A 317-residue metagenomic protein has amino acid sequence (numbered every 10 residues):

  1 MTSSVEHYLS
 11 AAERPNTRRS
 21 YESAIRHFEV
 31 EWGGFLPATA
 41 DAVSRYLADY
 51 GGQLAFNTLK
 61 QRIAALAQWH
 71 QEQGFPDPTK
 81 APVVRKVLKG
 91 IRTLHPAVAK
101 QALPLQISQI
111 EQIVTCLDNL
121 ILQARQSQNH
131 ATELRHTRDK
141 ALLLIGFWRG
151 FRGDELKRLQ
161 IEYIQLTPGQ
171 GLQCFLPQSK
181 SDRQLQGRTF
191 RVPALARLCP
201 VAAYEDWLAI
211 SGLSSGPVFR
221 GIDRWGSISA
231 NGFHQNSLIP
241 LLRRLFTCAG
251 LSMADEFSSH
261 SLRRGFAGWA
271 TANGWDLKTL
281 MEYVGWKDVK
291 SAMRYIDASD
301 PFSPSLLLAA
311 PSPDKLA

Functional and structural regions predicted by a protein language model:
M1-E22, Y46-A55: Short, aromatic/basic-rich helix-turn unit that serves as a nucleic-acid recognition element
M1-T2, S10-A11, R26, T93-H95 (+1 more regions): Short hydrophobic/aromatic segments of transmembrane alpha-helices and their interfaces
E13-A38, Q68-F75: Basic/aromatic-enriched alpha-helical hairpins
T17, R45-G51, N57-L262, W269-A317: Conserved catalytic core of the tyrosine transesterase superfamily
E29-L54: General structural concept
